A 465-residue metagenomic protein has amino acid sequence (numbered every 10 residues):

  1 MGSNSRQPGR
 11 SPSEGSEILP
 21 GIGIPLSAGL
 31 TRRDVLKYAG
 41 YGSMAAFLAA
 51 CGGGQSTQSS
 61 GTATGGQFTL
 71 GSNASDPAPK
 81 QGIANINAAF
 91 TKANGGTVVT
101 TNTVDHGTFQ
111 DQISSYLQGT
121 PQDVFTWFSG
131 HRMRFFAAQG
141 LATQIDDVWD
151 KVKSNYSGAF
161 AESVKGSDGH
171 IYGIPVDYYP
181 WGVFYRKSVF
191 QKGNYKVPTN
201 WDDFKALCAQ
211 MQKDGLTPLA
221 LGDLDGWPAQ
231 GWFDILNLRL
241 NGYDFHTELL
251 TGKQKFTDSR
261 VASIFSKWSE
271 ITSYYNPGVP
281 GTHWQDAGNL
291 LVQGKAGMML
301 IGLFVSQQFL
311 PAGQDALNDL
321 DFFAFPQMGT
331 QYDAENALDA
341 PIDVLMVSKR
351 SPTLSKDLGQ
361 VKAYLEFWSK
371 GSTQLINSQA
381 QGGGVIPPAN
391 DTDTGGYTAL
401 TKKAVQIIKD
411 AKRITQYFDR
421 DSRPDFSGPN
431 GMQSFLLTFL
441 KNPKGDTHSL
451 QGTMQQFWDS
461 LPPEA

Functional and structural regions predicted by a protein language model:
M1-L30, Y41-A50: N-terminal secretory signal peptides
N85, A89-S157, K192-T199, G297-M298 (+3 more regions): Extracytoplasmic "Venus flytrap"/periplasmic binding protein-like
A88, K92-A93, S266, S273 (+1 more regions): Extracytoplasmic/periplasmic substrate-recognition and gating elements
N102, G166, L249, G384-V385 (+1 more regions): C-terminal capping/gating helix-and-loop segments adjacent to ligand/active sites or protein-protein/ligand interfaces
Q122-D123, K153-S188, T217-A220, Y332-L338 (+1 more regions): A structural signal for short loop-to-beta-strand junctions that line the ligand-binding cleft of periplasmic/secreted
F128-G182, K205, W232-D234, D321-F322: Hinge/lid segment of periplasmic solute-binding proteins
Y172-V176, W181, K205-K253: Extracytoplasmic/periplasmic solute-binding protein
C208-Q210, L250-P280: Glycine-centered hinge/linker elements that transmit conformational signals in sensory and ligand-binding systems
